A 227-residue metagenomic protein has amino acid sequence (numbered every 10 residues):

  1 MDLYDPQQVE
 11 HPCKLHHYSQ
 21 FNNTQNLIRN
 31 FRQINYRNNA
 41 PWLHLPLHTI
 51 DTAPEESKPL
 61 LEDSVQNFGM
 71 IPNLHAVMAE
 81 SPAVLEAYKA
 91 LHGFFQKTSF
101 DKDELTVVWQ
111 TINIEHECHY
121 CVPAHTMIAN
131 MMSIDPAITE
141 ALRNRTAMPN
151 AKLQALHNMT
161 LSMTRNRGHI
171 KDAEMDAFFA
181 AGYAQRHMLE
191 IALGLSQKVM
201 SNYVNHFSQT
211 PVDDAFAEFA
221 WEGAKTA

Functional and structural regions predicted by a protein language model:
L3, C13, H17, F21-A227: Hydrophobic alpha-helical segments
P6: Alpha/beta catalytic cores of group-transfer enzymes, especially the acyltransferase/condensing modules of polyketide
V9: Substrate/ligand-engaging "lid" and interaction regions
